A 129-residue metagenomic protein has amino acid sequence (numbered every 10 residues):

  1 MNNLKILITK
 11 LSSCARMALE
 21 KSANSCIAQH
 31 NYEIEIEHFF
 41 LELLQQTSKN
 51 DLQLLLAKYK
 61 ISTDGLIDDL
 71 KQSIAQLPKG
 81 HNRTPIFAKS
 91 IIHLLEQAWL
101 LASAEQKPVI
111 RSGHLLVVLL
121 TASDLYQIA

Functional and structural regions predicted by a protein language model:
M1-A129: Histone-fold recognition with a strong bias for associated Lys/Arg-rich disordered tails
